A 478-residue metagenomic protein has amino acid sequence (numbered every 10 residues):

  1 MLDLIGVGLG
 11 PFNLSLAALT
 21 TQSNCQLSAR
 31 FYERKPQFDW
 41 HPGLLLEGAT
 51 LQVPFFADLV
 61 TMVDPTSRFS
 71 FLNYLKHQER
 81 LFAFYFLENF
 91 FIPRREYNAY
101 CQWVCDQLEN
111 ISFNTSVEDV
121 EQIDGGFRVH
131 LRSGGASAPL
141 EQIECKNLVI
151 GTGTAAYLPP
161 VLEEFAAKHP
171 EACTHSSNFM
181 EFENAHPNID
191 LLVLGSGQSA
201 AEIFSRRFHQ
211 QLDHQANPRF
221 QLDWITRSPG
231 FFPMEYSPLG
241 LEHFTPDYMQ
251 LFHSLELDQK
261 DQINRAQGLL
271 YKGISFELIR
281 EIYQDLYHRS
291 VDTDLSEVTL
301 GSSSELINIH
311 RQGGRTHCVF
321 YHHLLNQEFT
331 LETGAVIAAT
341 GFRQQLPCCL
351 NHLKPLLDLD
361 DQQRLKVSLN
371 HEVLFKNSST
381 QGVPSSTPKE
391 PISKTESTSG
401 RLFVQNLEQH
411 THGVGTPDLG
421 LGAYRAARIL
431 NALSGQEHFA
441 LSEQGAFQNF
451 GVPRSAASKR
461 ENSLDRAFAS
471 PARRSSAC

Functional and structural regions predicted by a protein language model:
M1-P36, F84-Q198, E202-C478: Flavin (primarily FAD) cofactor-binding/catalytic cores of flavoenzymes
W40, F71-Y74, W103: Tryptophan-centered motif/residue detector
H41-F55, I274: Glycine-rich phosphate-binding loop and adjoining beta1-alpha1-beta2 segment of Rossmann-like nucleotide-binding folds
L46, Y74, L239-E242: Short, flexible, mixed-charge acidic loops at enzyme active sites
T50-S70, F231-M234: Short, solvent-exposed beta-strand-terminating loops
M62-R95, E277: A conserved beta-strand/loop capping segment in the N-terminal third of enzymes that catalyze redox or closely related
